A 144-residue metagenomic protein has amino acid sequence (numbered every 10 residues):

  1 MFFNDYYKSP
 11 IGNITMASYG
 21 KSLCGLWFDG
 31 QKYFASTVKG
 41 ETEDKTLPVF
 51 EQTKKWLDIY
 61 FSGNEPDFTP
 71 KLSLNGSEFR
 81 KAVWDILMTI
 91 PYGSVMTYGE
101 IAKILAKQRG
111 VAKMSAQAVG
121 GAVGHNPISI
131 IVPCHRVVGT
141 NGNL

Functional and structural regions predicted by a protein language model:
M1-M114: Basic nucleic-acid-binding alpha-helical/helix-turn surface characteristic of O6-alkylguanine DNA
K113-L144: Short glycine/serine-rich loop segments
